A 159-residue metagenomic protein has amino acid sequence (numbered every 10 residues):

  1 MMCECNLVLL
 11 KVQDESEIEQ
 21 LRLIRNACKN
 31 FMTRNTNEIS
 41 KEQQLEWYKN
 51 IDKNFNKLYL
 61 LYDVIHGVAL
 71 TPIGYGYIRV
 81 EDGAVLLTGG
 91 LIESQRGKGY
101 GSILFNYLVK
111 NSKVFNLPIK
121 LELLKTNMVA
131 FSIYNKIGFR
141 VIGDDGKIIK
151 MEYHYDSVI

Functional and structural regions predicted by a protein language model:
M2-C3, I65-T71, V158-I159: Short, solvent-exposed loop/turn segments that connect beta-strands within catalytic domains and beta-strand-rich
E4-L23: A short beta-loop-alpha structural element at the N-terminal edge of CoA-dependent acyl/N-acetyltransferase catalytic
F31-S94: Acetyl-CoA-dependent GNAT
G83, S112-K125: Conserved GNAT acetyl-CoA-binding A-motif
L91, G97-S112, F131-K136: Conserved acetyl-CoA-binding loop-helix of GNAT-fold acetyltransferases
K120-S132, K147-Y155: Conserved beta-strand-loop-alpha-helix junction that forms the acyl-donor binding cleft
N135-D145: Conserved acetyl-CoA-binding loop of GNAT-fold acetyltransferases
